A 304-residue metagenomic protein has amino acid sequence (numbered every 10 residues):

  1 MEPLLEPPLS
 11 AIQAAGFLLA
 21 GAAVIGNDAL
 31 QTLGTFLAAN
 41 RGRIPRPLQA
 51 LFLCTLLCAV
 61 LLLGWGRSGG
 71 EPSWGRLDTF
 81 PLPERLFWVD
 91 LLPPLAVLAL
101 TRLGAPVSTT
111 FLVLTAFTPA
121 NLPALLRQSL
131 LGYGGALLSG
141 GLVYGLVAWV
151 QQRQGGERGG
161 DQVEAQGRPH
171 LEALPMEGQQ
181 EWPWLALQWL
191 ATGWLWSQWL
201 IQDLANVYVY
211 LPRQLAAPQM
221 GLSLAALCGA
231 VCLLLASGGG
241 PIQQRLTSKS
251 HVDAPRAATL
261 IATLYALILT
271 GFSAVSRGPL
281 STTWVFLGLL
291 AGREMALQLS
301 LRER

Functional and structural regions predicted by a protein language model:
M1-S68: N-terminal signal-anchor module of multipass membrane proteins
A11-G21, G75-V89, G135-A136, L222-G229 (+1 more regions): Structural signature of hydrophobic alpha-helical transmembrane segments
L18-A29, T55-S68, V89, P93-T101 (+8 more regions): Transmembrane alpha-helical segments of multi-pass membrane transport proteins and ion-pumping complexes
L37-R43, V113-L126, L211-A216, G288-L297: Interfacial segments of multi-pass membrane proteins
N40, W149-L195, R245, S300-R304: Intrinsically disordered, low-complexity non-transmembrane regions of multi-pass membrane transporters
N40-L53, A124-Q128, R256-L260, L301-R304: Membrane-interface alpha-helices at helix entry/exit sites of multi-pass transporters
L98-T110, V275-G278: Membrane-helix interface "capping/anchor" motifs
Q188-Y265: Transmembrane helical segments that form the transport core of multi-pass membrane transport proteins
